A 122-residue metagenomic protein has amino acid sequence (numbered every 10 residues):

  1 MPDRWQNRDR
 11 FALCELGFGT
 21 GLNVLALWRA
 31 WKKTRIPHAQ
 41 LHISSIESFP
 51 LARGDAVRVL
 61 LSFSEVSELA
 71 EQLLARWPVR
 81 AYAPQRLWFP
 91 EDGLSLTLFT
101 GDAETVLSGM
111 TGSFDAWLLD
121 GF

Functional and structural regions predicted by a protein language model:
M1-R8, R35: Glycine-rich helix-loop-beta junction characteristic of Rossmann-like nucleotide cofactor-binding loops
N7-L22, L27, H42-E47: Conserved class I S-adenosyl-L-methionine
D9, A39, S108, G112: Structured loop/turn residues at beta-strand edges in well-structured enzyme cores
L25-W28, G54-R58: Short, conserved acidic/polar surface loops in the N-terminal third of protein domains
R29-H42: Conserved S-adenosyl-L-methionine
D55-T111: S-adenosyl-L-methionine
A103-E104, F114-F122: A short SAM/SAH-binding and catalytic strip from SAM-dependent methyltransferases
